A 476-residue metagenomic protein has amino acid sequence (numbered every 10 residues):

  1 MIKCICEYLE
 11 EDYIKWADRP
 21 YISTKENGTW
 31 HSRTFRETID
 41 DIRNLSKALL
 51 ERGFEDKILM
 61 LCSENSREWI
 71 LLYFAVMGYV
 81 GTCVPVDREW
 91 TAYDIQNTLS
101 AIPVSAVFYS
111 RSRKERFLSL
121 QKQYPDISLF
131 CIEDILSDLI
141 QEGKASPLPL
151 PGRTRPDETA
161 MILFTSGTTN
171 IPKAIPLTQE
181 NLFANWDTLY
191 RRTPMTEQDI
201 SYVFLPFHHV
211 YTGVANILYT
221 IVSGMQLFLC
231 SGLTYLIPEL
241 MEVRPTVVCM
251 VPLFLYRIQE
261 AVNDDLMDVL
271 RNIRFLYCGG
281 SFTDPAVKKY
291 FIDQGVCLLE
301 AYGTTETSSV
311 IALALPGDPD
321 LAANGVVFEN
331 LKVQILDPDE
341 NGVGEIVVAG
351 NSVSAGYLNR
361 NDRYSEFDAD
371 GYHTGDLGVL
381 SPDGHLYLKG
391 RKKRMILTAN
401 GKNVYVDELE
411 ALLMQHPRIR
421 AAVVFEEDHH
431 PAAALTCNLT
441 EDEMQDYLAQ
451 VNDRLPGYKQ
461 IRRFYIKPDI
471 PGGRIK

Functional and structural regions predicted by a protein language model:
A17-P20, S146-F164, N170-I171, P194-I200: Conserved pre-ATP/AMP-binding loop-to-beta segment of ANL
S32-R36, A160-W186: Conserved AMP-binding A3 loop
I39-L45, I175-T196, F204, F328: Conserved structural elements of the adenylate-forming
S46-W90: Conserved AMP-binding/adenylate-forming
W90, V107, G350, L377-R463: AMP-binding/adenylate-forming catalytic core of the ANL superfamily
F183-I200, F207-N272: Conserved AMP-binding/adenylation subdomain of ANL enzymes
T246-M250, I258-D320: Gly/Ser/Thr-rich phosphate-binding loop
V326-V327, D339-E366, H385, K402-V404: Conserved ATP/PPi-binding loop(s) of AMP-dependent carboxylate-activating enzymes
